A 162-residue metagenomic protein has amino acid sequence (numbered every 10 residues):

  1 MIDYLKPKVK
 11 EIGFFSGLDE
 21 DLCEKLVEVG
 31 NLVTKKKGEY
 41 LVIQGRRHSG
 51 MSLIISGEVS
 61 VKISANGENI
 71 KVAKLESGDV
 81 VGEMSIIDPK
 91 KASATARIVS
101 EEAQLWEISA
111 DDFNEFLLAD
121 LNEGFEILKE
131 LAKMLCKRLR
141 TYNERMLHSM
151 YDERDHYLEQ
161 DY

Functional and structural regions predicted by a protein language model:
M1-Y162: Cytosolic regulatory regions built on CNB/CRP/Popeye-like sensor folds
